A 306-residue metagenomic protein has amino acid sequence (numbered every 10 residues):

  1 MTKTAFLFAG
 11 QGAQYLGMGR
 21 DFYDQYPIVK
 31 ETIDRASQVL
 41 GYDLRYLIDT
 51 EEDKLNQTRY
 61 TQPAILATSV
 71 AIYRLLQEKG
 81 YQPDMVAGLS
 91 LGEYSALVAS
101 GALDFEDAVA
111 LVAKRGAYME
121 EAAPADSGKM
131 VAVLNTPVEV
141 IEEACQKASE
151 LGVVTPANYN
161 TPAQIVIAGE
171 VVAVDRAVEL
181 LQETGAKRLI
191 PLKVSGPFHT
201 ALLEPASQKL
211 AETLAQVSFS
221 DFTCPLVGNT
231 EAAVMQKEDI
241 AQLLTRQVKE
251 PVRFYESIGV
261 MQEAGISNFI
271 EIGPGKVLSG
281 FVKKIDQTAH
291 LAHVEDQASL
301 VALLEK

Functional and structural regions predicted by a protein language model:
T2-V140, R188, N268-Q297: FabD-like malonyl-/acyl-CoA
G12-A13, L40, G101-Q242, R246-V248: Alpha/beta catalytic cores of group-transfer enzymes, especially the acyltransferase/condensing modules of polyketide
T61-P63, P197, P251: Glycine-rich phosphate/pyrophosphate-binding beta-alpha loops
Q77, Q182, Q262-G265: Non-catalytic positions within long, well-ordered alpha-helices that form the structural scaffold/packing of enzyme
P191-V194, Q262, E295: Short glycine-rich catalytic loops that host catalytic nucleophiles or stabilize transition states across multiple
A232-A233, P251, G275-V277: Short Gly/Pro-enriched loop/turn and capping motifs at secondary-structure junctions
K249-I266: A short, acidic, amphipathic alpha-helical segment used as a generic capping/interface helix at domain edges
L300-K306: Short, charged, surface-exposed secondary-structure boundary motifs
